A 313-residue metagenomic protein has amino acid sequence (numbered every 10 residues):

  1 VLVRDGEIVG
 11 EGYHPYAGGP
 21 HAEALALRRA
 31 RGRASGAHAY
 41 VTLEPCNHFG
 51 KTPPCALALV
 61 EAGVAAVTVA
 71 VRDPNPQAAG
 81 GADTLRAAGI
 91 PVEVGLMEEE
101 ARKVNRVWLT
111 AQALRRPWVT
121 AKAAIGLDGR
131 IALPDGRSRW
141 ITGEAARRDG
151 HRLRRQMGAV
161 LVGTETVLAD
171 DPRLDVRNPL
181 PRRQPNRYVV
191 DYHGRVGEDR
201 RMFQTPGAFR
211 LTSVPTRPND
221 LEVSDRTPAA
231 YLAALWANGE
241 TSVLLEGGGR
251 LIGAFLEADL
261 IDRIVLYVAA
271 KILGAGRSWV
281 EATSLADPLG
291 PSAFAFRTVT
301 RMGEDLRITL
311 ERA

Functional and structural regions predicted by a protein language model:
V3-R4, G126: Short, acidic, Ser/Thr-enriched surface-loop or helix-capping motifs
R4-D5, A113-L114, E311-A313: Active-site beta-strand termini and strand-to-loop segments that position acidic
R4-E100, A254-L256: Zn2+-dependent cytidine deaminase-like catalytic core
G19, A82, L96-A124: Proteins enriched for Cys/Gly/acidic motifs involved in redox and nucleic-acid/cofactor modification
R29, A34, K51, W118-A313: Enzymes that bind and transform nitrogen-containing heteroaromatic metabolites
C46, A62, A88, A111 (+2 more regions): Change "in soluble alpha/beta enzymes" to "in soluble alpha/beta proteins
P74, A78, V94-M97, Q112-R116 (+1 more regions): Short capping loops/turns at secondary-structure boundaries
R86-V92, V104-W118, L180-Q184, V265-V268: Short, structured secondary-structure boundary patches
